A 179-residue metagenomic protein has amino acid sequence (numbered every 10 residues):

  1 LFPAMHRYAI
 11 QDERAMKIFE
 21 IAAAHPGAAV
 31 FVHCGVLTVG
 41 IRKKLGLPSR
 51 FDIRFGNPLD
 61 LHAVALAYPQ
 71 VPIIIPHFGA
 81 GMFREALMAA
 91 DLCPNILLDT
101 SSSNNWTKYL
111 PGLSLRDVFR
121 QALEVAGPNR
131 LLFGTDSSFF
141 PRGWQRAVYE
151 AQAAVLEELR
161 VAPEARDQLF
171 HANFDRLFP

Functional and structural regions predicted by a protein language model:
L1, A22, H77, L98 (+3 more regions): Divalent metal-coordination and catalytic microenvironments
L1-F2, A89: Conserved short hydrophobic patches within well-ordered secondary structure
F2-A4, G35: Beta-hairpin (beta-strand-turn-beta-strand) motif
A4-R7, S103-T107, S138-P141: Short histidine/acidic/glycine/proline-rich micro-motifs that form metal- and phosphate-coordinating active-site loops
M5, F51, L156: Short, flexible active-site loop motifs that bind/organize anionic cofactors or intermediates
A9, N95-I96, S138, Q168 (+1 more regions): Residue-level preference for alpha-helix termini and adjacent loops
Q11-L132: Catalytic pocket-lining loop regions of alpha/beta-barrel enzymes, especially the amidohydrolase/enolase/GH5 lineages
Q121, V125-R130, P141-P179: Mid-to-C-terminal alpha-helical segments outside catalytic/metal-binding sites
